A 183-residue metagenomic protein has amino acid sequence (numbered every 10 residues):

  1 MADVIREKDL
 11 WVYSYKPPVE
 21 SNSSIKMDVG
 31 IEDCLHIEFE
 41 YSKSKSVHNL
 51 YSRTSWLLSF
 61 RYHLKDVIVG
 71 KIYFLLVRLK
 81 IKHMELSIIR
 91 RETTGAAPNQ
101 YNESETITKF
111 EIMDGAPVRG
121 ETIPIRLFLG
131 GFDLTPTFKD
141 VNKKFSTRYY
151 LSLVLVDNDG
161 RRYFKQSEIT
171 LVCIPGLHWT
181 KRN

Functional and structural regions predicted by a protein language model:
M1-N183: C-terminal beta-sandwich interaction modules and adjacent acidic, Ser/Thr/Pro/Gly-rich low-complexity tails used
